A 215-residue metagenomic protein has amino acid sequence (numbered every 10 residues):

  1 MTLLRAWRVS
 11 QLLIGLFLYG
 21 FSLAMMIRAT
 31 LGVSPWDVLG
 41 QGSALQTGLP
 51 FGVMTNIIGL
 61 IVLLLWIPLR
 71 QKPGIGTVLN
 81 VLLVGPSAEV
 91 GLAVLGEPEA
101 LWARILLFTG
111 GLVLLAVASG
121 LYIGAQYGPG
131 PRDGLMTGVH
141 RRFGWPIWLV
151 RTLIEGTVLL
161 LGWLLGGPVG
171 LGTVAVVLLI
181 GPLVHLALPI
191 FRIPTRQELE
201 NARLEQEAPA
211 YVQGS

Functional and structural regions predicted by a protein language model:
M1-S215: Core subunits and conserved enzymes of cellular information-processing and envelope-translocation systems across
